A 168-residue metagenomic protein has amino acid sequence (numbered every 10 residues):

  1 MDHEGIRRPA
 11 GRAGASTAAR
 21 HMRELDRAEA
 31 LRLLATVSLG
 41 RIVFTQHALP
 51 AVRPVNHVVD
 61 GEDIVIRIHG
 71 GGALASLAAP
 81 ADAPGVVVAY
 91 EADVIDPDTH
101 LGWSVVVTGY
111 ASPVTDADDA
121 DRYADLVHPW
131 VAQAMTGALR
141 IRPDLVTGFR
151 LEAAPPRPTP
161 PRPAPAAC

Functional and structural regions predicted by a protein language model:
D2-R20, V88-C168: Charged, gly/pro-rich active-site loop segments
S16-R41: Short, basic/aromatic recognition patches
L31, A75, V88-Y90: Anion-coordinating catalytic cores for phosphoryl-, nucleotidyl-, and glycosidic chemistry
V37-G70: Short beta-strand segments
N56-D60, G72, Y110-P113, D119: A short, sequence-level motif marking secondary-structure junctions
G72-A75, P155: Short, surface-exposed beta-strand-loop junctions and turns on beta-sheet-rich folds
A78-P80: Short active-site loop/helix that positions an aromatic residue
A83: Short nucleic-acid-contacting surface segments enriched for D/E, G, S/T with interspersed K/R
